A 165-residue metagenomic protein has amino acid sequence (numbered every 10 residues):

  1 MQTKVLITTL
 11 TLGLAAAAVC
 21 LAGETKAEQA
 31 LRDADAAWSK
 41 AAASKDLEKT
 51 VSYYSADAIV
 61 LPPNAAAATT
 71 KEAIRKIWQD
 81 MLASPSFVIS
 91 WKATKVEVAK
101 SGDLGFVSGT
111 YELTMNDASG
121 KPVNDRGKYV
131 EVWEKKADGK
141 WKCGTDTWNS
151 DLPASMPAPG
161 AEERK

Functional and structural regions predicted by a protein language model:
K4, T8-L12, A18-A56, S155-K165: Short, low-complexity N-terminal intrinsically disordered segments enriched in polar/charged residues
E28-R32, L47-G102, S108-T110, M115 (+1 more regions): A solvent-exposed, acidic/Ser-Thr-rich amphipathic alpha-helical stretch
S55, D117, K136-D138: Short, acidic, Ser/Thr-enriched surface-loop or helix-capping motifs
K92-S101, T147-L152, G160-R164: Glycine-rich beta-strand-turn "strand-cap" elements at beta-sheet edges
A118-V123, P153-P159: A short acidic/glycine-rich loop-to-helix N-cap element
R126-A154: Short beta-strand edge/turn micro-motifs at domain boundaries
